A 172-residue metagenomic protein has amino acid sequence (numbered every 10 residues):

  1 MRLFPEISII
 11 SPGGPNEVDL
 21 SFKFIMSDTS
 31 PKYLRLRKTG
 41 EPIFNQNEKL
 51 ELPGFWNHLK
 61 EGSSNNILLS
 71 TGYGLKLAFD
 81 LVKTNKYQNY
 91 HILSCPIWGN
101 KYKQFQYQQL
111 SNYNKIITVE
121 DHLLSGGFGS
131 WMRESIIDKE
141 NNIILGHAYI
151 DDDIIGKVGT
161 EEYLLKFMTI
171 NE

Functional and structural regions predicted by a protein language model:
M1-S27: Conserved thiamine diphosphate
P5, P12-P15, P31, P42 (+2 more regions): Proline-rich intrinsically disordered, low-complexity coils
F24-M26, P31, M132: Glycine- and acidic-residue-enriched helix-capping/beta->alpha junction motif
L34: Divalent-metal (often Zn2+) His-rich catalytic cores of metallo-beta-lactamase-fold enzymes
R37-E172: Thiamine diphosphate
